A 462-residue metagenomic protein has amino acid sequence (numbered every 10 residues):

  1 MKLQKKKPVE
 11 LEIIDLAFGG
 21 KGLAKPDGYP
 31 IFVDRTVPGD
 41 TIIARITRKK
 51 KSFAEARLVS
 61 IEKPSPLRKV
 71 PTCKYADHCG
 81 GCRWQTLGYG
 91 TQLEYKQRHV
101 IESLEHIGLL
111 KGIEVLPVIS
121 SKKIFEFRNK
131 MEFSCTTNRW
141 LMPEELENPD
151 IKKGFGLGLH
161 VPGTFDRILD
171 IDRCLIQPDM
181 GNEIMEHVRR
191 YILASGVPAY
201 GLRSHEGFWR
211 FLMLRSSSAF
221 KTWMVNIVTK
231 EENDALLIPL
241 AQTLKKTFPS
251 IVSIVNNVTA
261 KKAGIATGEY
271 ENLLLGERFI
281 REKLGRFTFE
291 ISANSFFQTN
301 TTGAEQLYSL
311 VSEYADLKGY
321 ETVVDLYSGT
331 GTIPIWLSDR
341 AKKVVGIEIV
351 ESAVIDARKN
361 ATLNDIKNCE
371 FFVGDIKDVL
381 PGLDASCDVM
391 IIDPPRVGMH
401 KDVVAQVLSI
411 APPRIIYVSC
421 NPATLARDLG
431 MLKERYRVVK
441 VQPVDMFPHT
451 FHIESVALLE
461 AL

Functional and structural regions predicted by a protein language model:
M1-P71, Y75, E370, D378: Terminal RNA-binding accessory module
K2-E12, F18, E232-L462: Rossmann-like S-adenosyl-L-methionine
G22-D27, L157-V161, A357: Short, acidic/hydrophobic/Gly-rich beta-strand patch recurrent on exposed beta strands that often constitutes part
A24, G39, C82, L212 (+3 more regions): Residue-level signal for inorganic ion chemistry
R45-K49, S134-N138, R215-A219, L462: Short beta-strand micro-motifs enriched in acidic
S60-V70, D77-P198, A219, D234: Extended interfacial segments that mediate partner engagement and assembly in macromolecular machines
L116-K123, L202-R203, F211, R215 (+1 more regions): Short, solvent-exposed loop/turn elements at beta->coil junctions and helix N-caps that rim active or binding pockets
L214, K221-K230, T288-S292: Short, aliphatic-rich beta-strand segments
